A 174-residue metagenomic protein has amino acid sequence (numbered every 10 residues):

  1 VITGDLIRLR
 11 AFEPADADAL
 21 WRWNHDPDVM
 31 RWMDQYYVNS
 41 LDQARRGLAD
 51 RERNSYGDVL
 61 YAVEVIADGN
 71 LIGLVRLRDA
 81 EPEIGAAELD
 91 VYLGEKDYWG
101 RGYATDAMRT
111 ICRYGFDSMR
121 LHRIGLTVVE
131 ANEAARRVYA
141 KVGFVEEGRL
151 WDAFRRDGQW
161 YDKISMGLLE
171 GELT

Functional and structural regions predicted by a protein language model:
V1-D97, Y161, L168-T174: GNAT-family acyltransferases
F12, Y114-F116, F144: Conserved hydrophobic/aromatic "anchor" residues that stabilize well-ordered secondary structure elements
D16, G69, G102, N132 (+1 more regions): Conserved G/P- and acidic residue-centered "switch" motifs that form tight phosphate/ATP-binding loops in soluble
R78-D79, I111, S118-M119: Long, contiguous binding/interaction regions
G94, G100-Y114, R136-K141: Conserved acetyl-CoA-binding loop-helix of GNAT-fold acetyltransferases
A104, M108, A131-A135, D152-D157: Short glycine/proline-centered loop/turn elements that form peptide/ligand docking sites
D117-T127: Conserved GNAT acetyl-CoA-binding A-motif
G125-V128, V145-Y161, S165: Conserved catalytic-core motifs of GNAT/GCN5-like acyltransferases
